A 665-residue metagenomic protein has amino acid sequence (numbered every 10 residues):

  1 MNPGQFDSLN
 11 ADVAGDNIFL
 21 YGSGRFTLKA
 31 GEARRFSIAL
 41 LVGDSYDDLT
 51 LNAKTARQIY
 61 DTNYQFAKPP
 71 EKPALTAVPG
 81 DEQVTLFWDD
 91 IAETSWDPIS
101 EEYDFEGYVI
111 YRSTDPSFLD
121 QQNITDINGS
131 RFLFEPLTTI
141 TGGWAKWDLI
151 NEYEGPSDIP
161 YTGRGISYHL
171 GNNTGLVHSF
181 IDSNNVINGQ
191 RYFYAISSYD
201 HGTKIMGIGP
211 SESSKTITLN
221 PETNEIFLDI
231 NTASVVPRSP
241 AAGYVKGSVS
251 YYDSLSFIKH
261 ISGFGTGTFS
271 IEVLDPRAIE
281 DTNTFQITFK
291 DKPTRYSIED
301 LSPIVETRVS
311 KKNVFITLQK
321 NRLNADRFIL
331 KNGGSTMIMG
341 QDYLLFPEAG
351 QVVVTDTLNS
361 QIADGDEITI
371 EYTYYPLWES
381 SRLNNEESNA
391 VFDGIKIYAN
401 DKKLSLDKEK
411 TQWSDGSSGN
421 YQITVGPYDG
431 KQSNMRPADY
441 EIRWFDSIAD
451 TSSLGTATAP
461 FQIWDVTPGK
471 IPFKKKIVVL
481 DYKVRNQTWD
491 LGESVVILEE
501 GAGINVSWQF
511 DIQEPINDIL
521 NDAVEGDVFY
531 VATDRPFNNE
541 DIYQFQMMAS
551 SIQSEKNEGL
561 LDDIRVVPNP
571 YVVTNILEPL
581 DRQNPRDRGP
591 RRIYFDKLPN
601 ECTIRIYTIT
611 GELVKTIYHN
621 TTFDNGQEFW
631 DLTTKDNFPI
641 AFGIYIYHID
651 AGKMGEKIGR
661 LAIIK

Functional and structural regions predicted by a protein language model:
M1-T62, E499, D511-N517: Beta-strand-rich recognition/accessory modules
E82-E102, F595: Conserved aromatic anchor
F87, E555-T603: Glycine-centered coil/turn sites that cap beta-strands in beta-rich domains
D182-T203: Beta-strand-rich modules
H201-V249: Extracellular fibronectin type III
T294-P376: Extended beta-strand solenoid/passenger and fiber regions
T610-I640, A651-G655: Glycine-centered tight-turn motifs at strand-turn-strand junctions
F642-K665: C-terminal tail/sorting-segment detector
